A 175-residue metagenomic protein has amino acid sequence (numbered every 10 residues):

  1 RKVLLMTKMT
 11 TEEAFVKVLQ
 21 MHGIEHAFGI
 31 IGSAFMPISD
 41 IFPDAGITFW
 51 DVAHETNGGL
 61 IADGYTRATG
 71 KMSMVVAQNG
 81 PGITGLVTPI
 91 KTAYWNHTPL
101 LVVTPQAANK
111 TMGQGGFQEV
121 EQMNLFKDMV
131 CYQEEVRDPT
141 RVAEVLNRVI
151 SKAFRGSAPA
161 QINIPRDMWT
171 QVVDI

Functional and structural regions predicted by a protein language model:
M6-I175: N-terminal alpha/beta PP-like core and its mobile active-site loop of ThDP/TPP-dependent enzymes
